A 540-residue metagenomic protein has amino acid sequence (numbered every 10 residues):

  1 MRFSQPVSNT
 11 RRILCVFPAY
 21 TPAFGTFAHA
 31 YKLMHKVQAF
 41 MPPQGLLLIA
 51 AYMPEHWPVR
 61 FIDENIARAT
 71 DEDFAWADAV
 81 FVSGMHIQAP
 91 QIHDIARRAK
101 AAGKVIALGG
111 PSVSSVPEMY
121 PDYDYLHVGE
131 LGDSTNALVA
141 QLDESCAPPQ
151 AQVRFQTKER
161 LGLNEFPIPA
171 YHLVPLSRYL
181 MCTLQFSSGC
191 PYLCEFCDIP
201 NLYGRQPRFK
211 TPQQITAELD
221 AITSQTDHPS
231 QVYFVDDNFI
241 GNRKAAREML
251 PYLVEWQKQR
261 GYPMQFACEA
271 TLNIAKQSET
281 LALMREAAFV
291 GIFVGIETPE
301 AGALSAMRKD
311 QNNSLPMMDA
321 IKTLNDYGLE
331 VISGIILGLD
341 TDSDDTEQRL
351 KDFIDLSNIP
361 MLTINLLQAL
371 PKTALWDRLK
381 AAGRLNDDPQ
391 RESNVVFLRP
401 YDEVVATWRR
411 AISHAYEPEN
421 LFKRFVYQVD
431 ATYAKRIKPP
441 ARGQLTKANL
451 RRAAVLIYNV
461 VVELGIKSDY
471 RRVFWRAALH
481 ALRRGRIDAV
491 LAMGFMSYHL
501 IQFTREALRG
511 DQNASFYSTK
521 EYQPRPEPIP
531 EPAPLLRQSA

Functional and structural regions predicted by a protein language model:
M1-C15, P22, H35, P58 (+2 more regions): Radical SAM enzyme core and accessory elements
R2-H228: Acidic, low-complexity intrinsically disordered segments
C15, V82, V128, F234-D236 (+2 more regions): Conserved beta-strand positions
P22-A28, S115-E118, Y192, N238 (+5 more regions): Flexible glycine/acidic-rich beta-alpha junction loops that bind and position SAM and/or redox cofactors in anaerobic
Y52, R98, V105, Q141 (+8 more regions): Alpha-helical scaffold elements within enzyme catalytic domains, especially in hydrolases
P58, V105, V290, E330 (+1 more regions): Residue-level detector of anion-binding/catalytic polar loops
E118-A137, L283-G291, R349-I364: Structural recognition of alpha->loop->beta junctions
E165-I332, L337-D352, L379-K380: Radical SAM [4Fe-4S] cluster-binding motif and immediate context
